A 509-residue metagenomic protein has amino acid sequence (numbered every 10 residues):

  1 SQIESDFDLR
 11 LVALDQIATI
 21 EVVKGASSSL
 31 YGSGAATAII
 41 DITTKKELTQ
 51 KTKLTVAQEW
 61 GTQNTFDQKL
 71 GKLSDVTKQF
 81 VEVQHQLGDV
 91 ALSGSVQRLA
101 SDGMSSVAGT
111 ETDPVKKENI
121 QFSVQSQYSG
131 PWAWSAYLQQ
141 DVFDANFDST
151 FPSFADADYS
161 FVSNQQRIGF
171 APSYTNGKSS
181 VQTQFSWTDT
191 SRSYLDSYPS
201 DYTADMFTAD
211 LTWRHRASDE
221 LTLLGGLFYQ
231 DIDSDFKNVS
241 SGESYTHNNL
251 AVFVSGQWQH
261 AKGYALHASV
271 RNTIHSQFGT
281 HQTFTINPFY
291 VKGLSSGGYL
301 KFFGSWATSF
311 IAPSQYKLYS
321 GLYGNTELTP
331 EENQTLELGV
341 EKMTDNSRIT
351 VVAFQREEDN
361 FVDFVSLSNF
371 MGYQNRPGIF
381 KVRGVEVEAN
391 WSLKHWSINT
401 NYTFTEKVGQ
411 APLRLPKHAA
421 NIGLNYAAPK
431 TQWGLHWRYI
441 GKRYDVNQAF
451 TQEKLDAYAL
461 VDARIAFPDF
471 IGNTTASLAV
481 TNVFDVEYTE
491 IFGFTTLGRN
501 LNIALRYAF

Functional and structural regions predicted by a protein language model:
Q2-K24: Short acidic/polar hinge/loop motifs at secondary-structure boundaries that mediate gating or recognition
E21-V23, I39-K45, K53-T112, Q121-Q127 (+2 more regions): Predominantly transmembrane beta-strands of Gram-negative outer membrane beta-barrel pores used for transport
A57, L223, Q259-G263, A353-E357 (+5 more regions): Gram-negative outer-membrane beta-barrel transporters
S101-Q127, P131-T208, N238: Flexible loop and strand-edge segments within Gram-negative outer membrane beta-barrel domains
S126-P131, S135-Y137, S218-L224, S234-E358 (+3 more regions): Structural signature of Gram-negative outer-membrane beta-barrels, strongest in the C-terminal barrel of TonB-dependent
S153-A171, T175, K301, S305-D359 (+4 more regions): Outer-membrane beta-barrel signature, preferentially recognizing the C-terminal barrel domain of Gram-negative
A157-R167, S173, F185-H267, L367 (+2 more regions): Outer-membrane beta-barrel transmembrane domain signature of Gram-negative proteins, especially the mid-to-C-terminal
I286, L497-F509: Outer-membrane beta-barrel "beta-signal"
